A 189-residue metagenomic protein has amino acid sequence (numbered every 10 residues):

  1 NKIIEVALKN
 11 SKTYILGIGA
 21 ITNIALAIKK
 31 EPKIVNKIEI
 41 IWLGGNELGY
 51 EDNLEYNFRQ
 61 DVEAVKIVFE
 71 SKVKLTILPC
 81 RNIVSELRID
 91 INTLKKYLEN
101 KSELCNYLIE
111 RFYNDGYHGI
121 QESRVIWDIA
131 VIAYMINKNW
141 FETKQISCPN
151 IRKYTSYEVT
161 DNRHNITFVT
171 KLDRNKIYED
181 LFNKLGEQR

Functional and structural regions predicted by a protein language model:
N1-I91, D173: Active-site histidine-anchored catalytic micro-motif
Y56-R59, E63-K66, S71-R189: Conformational coupling and interaction surfaces
